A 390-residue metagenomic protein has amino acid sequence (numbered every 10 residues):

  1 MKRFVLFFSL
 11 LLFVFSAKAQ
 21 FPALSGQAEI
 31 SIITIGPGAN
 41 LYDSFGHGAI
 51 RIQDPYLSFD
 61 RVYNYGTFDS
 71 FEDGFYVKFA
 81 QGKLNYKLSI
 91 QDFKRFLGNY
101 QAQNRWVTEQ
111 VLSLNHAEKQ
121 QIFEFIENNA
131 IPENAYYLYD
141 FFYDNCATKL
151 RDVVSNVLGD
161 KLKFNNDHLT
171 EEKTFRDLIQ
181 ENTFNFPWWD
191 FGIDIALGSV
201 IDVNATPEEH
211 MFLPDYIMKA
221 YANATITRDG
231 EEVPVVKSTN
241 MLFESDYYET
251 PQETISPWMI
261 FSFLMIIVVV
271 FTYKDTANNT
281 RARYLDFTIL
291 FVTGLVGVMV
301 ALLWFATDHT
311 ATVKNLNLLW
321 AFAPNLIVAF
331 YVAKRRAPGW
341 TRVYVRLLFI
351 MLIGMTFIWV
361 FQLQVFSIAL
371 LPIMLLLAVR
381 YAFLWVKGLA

Functional and structural regions predicted by a protein language model:
M1-P22, A390: Bacterial Sec-dependent N-terminal signal peptides
F21-A23, D54-F59, S113-E118: A short, structured loop/turn motif at beta-sheet edges
S25-N104: Glycine-rich catalytic cores of cysteine/serine-nucleophile enzymes that process amide/ester linkages in cell-envelope
F96-E172, P372, L376: Active-site nucleophile-His-acid catalytic modules used for acyl/amide transfer and hydrolysis across diverse enzymes
F142-M218, N223: Soluble non-transmembrane domains of integral membrane proteins
A224-T227, E231-T310: Core alpha-helical transmembrane segments of integral membrane proteins
F271-A277, R283-F287, F291-A390: Generic detector of multi-pass transmembrane helix bundles and their immediately adjacent loops in polytopic membrane
